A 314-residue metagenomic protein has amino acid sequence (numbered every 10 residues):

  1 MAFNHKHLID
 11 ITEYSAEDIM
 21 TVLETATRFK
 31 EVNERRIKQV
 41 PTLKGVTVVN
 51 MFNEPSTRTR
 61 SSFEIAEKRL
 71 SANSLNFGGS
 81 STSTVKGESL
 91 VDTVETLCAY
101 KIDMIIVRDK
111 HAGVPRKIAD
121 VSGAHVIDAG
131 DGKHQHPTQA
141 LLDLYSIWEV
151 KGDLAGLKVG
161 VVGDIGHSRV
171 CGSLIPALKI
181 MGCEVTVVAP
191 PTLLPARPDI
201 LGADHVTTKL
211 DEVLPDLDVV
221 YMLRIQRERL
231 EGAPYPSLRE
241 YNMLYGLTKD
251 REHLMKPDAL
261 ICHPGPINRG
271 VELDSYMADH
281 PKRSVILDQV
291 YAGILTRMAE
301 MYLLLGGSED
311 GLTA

Functional and structural regions predicted by a protein language model:
M1-S61, I65: Positively charged, low-complexity intrinsically disordered leader regions
I37-W148, R269: Phosphate/diphosphate ligand-binding glycine-rich loop within oxidoreductases
L43-V48, A155-V159, D258: Phosphate-coordination loops involved in phosphoryl transfer and adenosine-cofactor binding
N53-I65, E149-L223: Glycine-rich phosphate/diphosphate-binding loop of Rossmann-like nucleotide-binding domains
A124, G182-E184, L254-L260: A short helix->loop->beta-strand "cap" motif at the edges of active sites that frequently abuts
P198-Y276, R283: Rossmann-like adenosine-cofactor binding region
D258-A314: Adenosine-phosphate binding glycine-rich loop
